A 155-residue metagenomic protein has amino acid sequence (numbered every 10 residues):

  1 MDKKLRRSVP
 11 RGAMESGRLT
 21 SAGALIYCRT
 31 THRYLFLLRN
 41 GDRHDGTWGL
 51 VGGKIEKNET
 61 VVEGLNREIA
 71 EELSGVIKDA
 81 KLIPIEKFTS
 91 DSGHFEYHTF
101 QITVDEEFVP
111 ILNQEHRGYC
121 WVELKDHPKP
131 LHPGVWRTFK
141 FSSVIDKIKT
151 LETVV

Functional and structural regions predicted by a protein language model:
M1-G23, R29: Acidic, metal-coordinating catalytic segment for phosphate/diphosphate chemistry, firing primarily on the Nudix
R33-Y34: Entry beta-strands of beta-propeller and related beta-repeat scaffolds
R43-G46: A conserved beta-turn-beta hairpin within the catalytic core of GNAT-like acetyltransferases that forms part
G49-L50: A short gly/proline-enriched turn/hairpin at secondary-structure junctions
G53-K140, V155: Unchanged
